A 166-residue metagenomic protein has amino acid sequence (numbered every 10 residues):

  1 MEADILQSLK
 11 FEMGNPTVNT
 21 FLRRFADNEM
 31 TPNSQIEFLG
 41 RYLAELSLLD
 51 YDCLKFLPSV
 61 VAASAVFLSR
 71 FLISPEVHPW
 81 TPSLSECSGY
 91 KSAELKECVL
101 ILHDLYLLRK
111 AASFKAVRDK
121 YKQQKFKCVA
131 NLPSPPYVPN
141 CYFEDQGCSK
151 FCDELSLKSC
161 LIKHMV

Functional and structural regions predicted by a protein language model:
M1-V166: Acidic, serine/threonine-rich low-complexity regulatory regions at protein termini of eukaryotic cell-cycle
